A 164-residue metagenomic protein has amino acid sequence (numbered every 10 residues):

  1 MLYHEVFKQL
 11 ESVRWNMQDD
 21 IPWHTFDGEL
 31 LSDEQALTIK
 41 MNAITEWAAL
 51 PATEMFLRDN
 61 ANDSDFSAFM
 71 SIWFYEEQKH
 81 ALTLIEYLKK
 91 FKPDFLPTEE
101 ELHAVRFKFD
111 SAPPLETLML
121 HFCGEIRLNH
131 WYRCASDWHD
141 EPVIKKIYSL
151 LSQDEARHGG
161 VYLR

Functional and structural regions predicted by a protein language model:
M1-R164: Non-heme di-metal
